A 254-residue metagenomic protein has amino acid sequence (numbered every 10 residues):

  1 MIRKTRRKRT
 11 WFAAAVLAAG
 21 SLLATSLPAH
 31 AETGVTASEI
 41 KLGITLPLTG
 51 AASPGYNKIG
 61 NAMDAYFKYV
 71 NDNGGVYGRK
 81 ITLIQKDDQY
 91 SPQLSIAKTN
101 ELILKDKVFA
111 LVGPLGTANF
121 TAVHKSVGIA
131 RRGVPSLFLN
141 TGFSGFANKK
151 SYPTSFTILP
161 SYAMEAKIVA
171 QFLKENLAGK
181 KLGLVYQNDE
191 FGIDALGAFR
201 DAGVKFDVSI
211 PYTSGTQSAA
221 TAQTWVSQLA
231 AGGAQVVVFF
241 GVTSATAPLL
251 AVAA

Functional and structural regions predicted by a protein language model:
M1-K41: Short, low-complexity disordered leader/linker segments with a strong preference for bacterial N-terminal type II
H30-I44, G75-K80, K174-K180: Immediate post-signal peptide segment of exported/extracytoplasmic ligand-binding proteins
S38-K58, K181-V185: Short beta-strand segments enriched in small/hydrophobic residues
E39, P54-N61, N73-F146, I158 (+2 more regions): Beta-alpha junction/loop-to-helix N-cap segments that form part of ligand/metal-binding clefts
I44, G113, V238-F239: Redox-cofactor binding/interface segments in oxidoreductases and associated redox assembly factors
D64-V76, L173: Flexible, small-residue-rich helix->loop connector segments that border functional cores
L94-A97, S144-A147, P153-A254: Extracellular/periplasmic Venus flytrap/periplasmic-binding protein
